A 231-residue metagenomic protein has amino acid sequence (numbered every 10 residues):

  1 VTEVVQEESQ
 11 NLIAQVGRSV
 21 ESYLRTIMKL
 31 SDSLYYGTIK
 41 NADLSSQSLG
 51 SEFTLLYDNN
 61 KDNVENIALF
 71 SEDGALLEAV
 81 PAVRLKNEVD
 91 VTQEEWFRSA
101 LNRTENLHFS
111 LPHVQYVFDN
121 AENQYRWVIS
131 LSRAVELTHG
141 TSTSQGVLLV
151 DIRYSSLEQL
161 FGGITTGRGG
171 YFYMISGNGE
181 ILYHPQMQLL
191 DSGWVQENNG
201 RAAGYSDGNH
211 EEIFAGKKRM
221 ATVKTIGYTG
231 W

Functional and structural regions predicted by a protein language model:
V1-D43: Juxtamembrane extracytoplasmic/periplasmic/luminal helical "stalk" adjacent to the first N-terminal
S31, V64-L69, G170-Y173: Short, hydrophobic-rich beta-strand element in sensory/regulatory alpha-beta domains
G37, D58-N63, L77-D151: Extracytoplasmic/periplasmic ligand-binding sensor regions of membrane-associated signaling proteins
G50-N59, V83, V147-L189: Solvent-exposed, extracytoplasmic
F70, E136-H139, I175, L182: Core beta-strand residues in small-molecule sensory/regulatory alpha/beta domains
F70-A82, G179-P185, T222-V223: Amphipathic coiled-coil signal-relay and dimerization helices
S130-R133, H139, S144-Y154, E212-W231: Short, hydrophobic beta-strand elements of compact beta-sandwich sensory domains
N178, M187-W231: Extracellular/periplasmic juxtamembrane segments that couple receptor/chemosensory ectodomains to their
